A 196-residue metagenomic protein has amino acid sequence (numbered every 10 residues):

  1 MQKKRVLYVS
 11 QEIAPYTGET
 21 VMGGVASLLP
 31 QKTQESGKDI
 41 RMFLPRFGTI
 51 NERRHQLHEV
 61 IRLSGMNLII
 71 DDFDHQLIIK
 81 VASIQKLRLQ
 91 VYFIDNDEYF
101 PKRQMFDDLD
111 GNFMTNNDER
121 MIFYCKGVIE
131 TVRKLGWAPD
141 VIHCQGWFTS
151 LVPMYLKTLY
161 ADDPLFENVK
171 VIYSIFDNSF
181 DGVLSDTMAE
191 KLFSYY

Functional and structural regions predicted by a protein language model:
M1-Y196: Catalytic cores of nucleotide-sugar-dependent glycosyltransferases that transfer UDP/GDP/TDP-activated
